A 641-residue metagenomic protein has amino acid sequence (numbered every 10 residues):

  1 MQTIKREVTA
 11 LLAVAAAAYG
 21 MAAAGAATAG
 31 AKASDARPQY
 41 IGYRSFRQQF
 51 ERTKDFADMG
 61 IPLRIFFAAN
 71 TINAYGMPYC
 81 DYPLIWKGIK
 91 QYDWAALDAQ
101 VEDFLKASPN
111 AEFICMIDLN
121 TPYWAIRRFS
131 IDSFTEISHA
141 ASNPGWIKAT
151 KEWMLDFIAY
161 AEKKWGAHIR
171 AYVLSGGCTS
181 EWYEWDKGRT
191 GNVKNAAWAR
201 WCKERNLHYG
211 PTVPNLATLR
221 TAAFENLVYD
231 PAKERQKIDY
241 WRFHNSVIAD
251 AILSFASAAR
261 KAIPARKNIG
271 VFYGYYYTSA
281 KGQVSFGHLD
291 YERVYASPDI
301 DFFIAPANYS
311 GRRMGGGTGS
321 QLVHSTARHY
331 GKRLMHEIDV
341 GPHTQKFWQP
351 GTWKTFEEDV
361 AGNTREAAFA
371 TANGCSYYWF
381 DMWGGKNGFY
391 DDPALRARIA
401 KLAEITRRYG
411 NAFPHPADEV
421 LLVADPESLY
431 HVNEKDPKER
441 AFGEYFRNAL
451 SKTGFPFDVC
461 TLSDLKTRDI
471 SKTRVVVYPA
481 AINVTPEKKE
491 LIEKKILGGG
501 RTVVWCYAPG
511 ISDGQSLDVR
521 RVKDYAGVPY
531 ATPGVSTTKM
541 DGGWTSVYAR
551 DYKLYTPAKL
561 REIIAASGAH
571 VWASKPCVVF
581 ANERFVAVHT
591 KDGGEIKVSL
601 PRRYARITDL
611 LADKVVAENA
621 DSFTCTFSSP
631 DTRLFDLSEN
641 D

Functional and structural regions predicted by a protein language model:
M1-L11: Bacterial N-terminal signal peptides that target proteins for export
G30-P62, V420, E427: An acidic-aromatic substrate-binding cleft motif
P38-R47, G76-A95, S133-E152, A232-D250 (+6 more regions): The substrate-binding groove and active-site-proximal loops of carbohydrate-active enzymes, especially glycoside
Q39-R44, L63-F67, F113-I117, R170-L174 (+4 more regions): Hydrophobic faces of well-ordered beta-strands that scaffold small-molecule active sites in alpha/beta enzyme cores
S45-F56, M154-Y160, G282-Y295, D359-A367 (+1 more regions): Short, acidic/polar
Q49-I137, S142, K148-K151, I158-Y160 (+1 more regions): Aromatic-lined substrate-binding rim segments of carbohydrate-active enzymes
R127-Y309, R313-G317: Polysaccharide-binding and catalytic clefts of secreted carbohydrate-active enzymes
A265, S297, D301-F303, A307-D641: Carbohydrate-binding surfaces of carbohydrate-active enzymes
